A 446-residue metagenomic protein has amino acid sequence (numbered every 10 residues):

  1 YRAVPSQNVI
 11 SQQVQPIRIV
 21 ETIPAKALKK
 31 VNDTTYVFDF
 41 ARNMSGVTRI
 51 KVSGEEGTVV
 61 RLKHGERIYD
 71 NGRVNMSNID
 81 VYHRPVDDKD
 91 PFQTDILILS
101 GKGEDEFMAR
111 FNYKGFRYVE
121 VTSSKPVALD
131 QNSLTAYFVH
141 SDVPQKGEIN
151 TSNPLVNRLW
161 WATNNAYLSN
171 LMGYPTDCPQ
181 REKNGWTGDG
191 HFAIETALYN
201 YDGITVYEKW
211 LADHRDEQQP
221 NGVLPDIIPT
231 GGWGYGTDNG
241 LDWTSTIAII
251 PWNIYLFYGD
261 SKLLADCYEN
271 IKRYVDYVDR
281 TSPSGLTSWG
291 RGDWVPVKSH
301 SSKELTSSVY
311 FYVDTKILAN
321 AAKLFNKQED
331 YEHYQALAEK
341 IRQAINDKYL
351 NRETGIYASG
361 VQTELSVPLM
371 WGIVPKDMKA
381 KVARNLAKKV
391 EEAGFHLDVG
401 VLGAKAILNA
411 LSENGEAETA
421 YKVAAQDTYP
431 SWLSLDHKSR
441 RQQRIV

Functional and structural regions predicted by a protein language model:
Y1-R181, G188-D189, T205-E208, N221 (+2 more regions): Extracellular/oxidizing-compartment recognition motifs
G185-V446: Active-site core of glycosidic bond-cleaving carbohydrate-active enzymes
